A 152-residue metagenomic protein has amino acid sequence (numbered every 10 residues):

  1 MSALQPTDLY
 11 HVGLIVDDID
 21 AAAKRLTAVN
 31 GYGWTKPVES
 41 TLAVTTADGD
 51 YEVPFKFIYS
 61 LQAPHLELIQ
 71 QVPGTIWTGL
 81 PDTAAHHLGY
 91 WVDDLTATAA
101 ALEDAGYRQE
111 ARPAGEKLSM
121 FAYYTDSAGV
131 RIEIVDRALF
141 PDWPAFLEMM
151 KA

Functional and structural regions predicted by a protein language model:
M1-L4, T75-P81: Short, flexible, solvent-exposed loop/turn segments with mixed acidic/basic and small polar residues
L4-P6, I15-A63, A97-K117, M149-A152: Core segments of cupin and vicinal oxygen chelate
L9-D17, Y59-L61, T78-L95: Vicinal oxygen chelate
H11, R25, E67: Extracellular/lumenal glycan-associated surfaces
A23, W77-G79, A99, W143-A145: Generic domain-boundary/flexible-linker signal
G33-G79, M120-P141: Conserved short beta-strand elements that form part of the metal-binding/catalytic scaffold of enzyme active sites
V72, P81, L102, L147: Short, flexible helix/strand-to-coil boundary loops that buttress conserved ligand/catalytic motifs in alpha/beta
A138-A152: Acidic/histidine-enriched, glycine/proline-rich intrinsically disordered or flexible terminal extensions
